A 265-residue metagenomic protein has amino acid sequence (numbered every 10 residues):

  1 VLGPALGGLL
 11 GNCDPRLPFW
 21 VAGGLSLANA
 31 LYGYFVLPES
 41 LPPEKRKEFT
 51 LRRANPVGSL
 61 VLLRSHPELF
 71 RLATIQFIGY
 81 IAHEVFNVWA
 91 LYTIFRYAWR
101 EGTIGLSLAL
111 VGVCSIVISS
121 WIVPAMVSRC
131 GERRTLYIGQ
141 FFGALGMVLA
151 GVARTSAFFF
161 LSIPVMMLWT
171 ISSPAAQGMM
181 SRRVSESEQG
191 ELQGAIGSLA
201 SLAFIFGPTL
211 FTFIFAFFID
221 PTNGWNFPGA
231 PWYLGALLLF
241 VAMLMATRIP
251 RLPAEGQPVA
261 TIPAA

Functional and structural regions predicted by a protein language model:
V1-F35: Helix-loop-helix hairpin linking two adjacent transmembrane segments in secondary transporters
G11, I118-E132: Helix-to-loop junctions at the C-terminal end of transmembrane segments in multipass secondary transporters
G11-G24, F213-L239: A membrane-interface helix-boundary motif in multi-pass transporters
D14, G151-I163, S172: Helix-loop junctions at membrane interfaces in 12-TM secondary transporters
G23, R134-L149: Structural signature of the two symmetry-related core transmembrane helices
A30-V36, Y233-A265: Multi-pass alpha-helical transporter architecture, strongest for 12-TM Major Facilitator/SLC carriers used
P38-I75, R96, T261-A265: Juxtamembrane intracellular "pre-TM" segments in multi-pass secondary transporters
E68-L108, A200: Helix-loop boundary and gating motifs at the non-cytosolic
